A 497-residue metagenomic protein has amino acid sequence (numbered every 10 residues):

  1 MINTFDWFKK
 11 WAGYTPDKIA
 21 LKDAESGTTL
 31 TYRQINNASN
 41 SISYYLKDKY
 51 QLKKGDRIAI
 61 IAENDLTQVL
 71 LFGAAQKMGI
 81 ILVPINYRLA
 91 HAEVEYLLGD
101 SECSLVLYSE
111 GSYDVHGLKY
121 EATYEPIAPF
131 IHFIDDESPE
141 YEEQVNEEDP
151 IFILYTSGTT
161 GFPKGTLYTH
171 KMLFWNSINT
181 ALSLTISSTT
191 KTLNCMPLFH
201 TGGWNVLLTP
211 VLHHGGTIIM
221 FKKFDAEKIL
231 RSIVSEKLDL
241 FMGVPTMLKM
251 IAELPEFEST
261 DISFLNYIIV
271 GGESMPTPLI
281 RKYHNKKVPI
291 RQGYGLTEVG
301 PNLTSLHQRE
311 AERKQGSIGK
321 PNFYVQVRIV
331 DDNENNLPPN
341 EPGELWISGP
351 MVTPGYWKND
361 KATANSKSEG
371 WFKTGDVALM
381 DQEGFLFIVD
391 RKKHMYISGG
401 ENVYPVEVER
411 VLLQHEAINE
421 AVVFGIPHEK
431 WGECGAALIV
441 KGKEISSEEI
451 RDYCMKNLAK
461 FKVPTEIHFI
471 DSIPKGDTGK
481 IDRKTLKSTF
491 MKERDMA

Functional and structural regions predicted by a protein language model:
P16-D17, E137-Y155, F162, T185-K191: Conserved pre-ATP/AMP-binding loop-to-beta segment of ANL
T29-R33, I151-W175: Conserved AMP-binding A3 loop
Y44, Q68, L89, G349 (+5 more regions): AMP-binding/adenylate-forming catalytic core of the ANL superfamily
Y45-L89, N402: Conserved AMP-binding/adenylate-forming
G111-E148, F162: ANL superfamily adenylate-forming
F174-K191, F199-L240, M250, L254: Conserved AMP-binding/adenylation subdomain of ANL enzymes
L238-G243, A252-R313, Q326: Gly/Ser/Thr-rich phosphate-binding loop
T304, K320-Y324, N335-S366, E401-V403: Conserved ATP/PPi-binding loop(s) of AMP-dependent carboxylate-activating enzymes
